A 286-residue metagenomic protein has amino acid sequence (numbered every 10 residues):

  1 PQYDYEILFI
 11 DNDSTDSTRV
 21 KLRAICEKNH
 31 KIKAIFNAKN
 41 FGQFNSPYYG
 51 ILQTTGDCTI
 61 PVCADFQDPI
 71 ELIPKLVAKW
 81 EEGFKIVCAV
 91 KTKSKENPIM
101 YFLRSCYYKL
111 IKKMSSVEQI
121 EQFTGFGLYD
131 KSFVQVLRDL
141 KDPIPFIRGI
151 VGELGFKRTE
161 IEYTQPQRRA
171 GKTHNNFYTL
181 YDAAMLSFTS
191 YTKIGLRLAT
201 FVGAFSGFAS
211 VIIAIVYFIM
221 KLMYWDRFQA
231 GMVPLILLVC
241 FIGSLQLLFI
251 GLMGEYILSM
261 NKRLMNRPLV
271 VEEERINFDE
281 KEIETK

Functional and structural regions predicted by a protein language model:
Y5-L8, R19-Q53: Conserved donor nucleotide-binding strand/loop of the catalytic core
D11-V20, F66-Q67: A conserved acidic beta->alpha catalytic loop
E27, L52, A78, E82 (+4 more regions): Solvent-exposed polar/charged
A34, I86, R158-E160: Conserved beta-strand scaffold positions in the cores of enzyme catalytic domains, especially in NTP/NDP-utilizing
N37-K39, Q43-Q53, C58, I70-P145 (+1 more regions): Acceptor/aglycone-binding surface of glycosyltransferases and processive sugar-polymer synthases
F146-K286: Hydrophobic helical membrane-anchoring modules
